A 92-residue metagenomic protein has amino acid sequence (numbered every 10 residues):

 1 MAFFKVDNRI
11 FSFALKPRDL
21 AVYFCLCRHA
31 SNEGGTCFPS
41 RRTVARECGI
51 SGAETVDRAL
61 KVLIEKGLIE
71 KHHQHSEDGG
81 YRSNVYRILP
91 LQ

Functional and structural regions predicted by a protein language model:
M1-E54, K61, K66-E70, G79-Y81: Short recognition helix of helix-turn-helix/winged-helix DNA-binding domains
S40, Q74-Q92: Short, cationic-aromatic polyanion-contact patches
